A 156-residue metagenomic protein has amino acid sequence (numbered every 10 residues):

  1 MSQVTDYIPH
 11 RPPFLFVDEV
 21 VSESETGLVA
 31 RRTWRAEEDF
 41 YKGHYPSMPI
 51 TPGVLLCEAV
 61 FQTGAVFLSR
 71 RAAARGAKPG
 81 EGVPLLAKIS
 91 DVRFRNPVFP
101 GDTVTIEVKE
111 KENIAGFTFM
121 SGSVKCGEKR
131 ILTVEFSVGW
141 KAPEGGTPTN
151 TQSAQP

Functional and structural regions predicted by a protein language model:
M1-R11, A77-G80: Short aromatic-glycine motifs in intrinsically disordered, low-complexity regions
T5, S47, F94-N96: Beta-strand-rich interaction surfaces with strong enrichment in secreted/lumenal proteins
P12-T51, L55-L56: Catalytic strand-loop segment that frames the active site of acyl-thioester-processing enzymes
D18-E19, D91, S121, T133: Extracellular/lumenal ectodomain signal focusing on beta-strand-rich modules and carbohydrate-recognition contexts
E25-G27, P97-D102, E107-P156: HotDog/MaoC-like acyl-thioester-processing domains
T51, L55-C57, F61-R70: Active-site- and interface-proximal helix/loop "cap" or "latch" segments in soluble metabolic and energy-transducing
G64-T105, T133, V138-G139: Hydrophobic beta-strand-centered segment that forms part of the acyl-chain substrate-binding groove
